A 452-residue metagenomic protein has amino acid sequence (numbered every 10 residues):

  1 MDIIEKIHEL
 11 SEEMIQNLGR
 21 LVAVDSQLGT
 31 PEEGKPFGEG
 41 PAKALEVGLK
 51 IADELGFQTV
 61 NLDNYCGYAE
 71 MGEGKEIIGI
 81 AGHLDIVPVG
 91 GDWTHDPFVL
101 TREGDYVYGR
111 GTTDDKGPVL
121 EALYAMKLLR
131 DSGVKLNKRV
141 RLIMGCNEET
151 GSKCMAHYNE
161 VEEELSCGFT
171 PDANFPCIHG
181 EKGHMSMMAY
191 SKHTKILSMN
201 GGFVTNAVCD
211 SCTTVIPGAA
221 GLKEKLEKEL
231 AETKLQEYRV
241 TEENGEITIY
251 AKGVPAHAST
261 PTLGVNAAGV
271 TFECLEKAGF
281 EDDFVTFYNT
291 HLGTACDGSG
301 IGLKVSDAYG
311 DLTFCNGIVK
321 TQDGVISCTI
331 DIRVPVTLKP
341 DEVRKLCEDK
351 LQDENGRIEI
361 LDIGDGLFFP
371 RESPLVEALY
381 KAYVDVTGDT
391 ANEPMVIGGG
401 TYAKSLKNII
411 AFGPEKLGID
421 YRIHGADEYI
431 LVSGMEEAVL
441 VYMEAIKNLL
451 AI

Functional and structural regions predicted by a protein language model:
D2-R110, V134-L136, A251: Acidic/His- and Gly-rich active-site-bordering loop/insert found across diverse amide/peptide-bond hydrolases
E54, I77-M144, T150, V161-L165 (+2 more regions): Active-site metal-coordination/substrate-binding segment of hydrolases, especially metallo-dependent peptidases
M71, S191, I216-A220, A251-G253 (+1 more regions): Short beta-strand-to-loop capping motifs
V87-R102, H184-M185, A189-S191, T241-A251 (+2 more regions): Acidic-glycine-rich active-site phosphate/pyrophosphate-binding loop
D115-H193, N200, E227, L235 (+1 more regions): Acidic/histidine-rich catalytic neighborhood of metal-dependent amide-processing enzymes
S186-A189, A207-E227, T262-F287: A short core secondary-structure module
L222-K234, L263-V265, E342-L351: Short amphipathic alpha-helices in soluble, non-transmembrane regions that often serve as interface/regulatory elements
P255-D323, T329, R333-K345, R357-I452: An extended, acidic, His-containing surface patch that forms the Zn2+-binding/catalytic region of metallohydrolases
